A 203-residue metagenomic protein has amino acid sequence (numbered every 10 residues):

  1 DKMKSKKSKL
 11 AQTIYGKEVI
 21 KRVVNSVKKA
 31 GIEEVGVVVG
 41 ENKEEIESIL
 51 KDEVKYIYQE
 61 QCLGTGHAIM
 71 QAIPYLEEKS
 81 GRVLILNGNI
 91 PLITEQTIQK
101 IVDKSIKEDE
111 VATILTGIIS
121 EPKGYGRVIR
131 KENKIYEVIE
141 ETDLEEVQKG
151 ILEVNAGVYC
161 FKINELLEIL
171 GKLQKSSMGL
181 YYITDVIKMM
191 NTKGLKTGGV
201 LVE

Functional and structural regions predicted by a protein language model:
D1-I14, A30, I49: Glycine-rich N-terminal loop/short-helix segment of MobA-like nucleotidyltransferase
T13, L92, C160: Short aromatic/basic micro-patch
K17-G88, L92-D103: Conserved N-terminal catalytic core of the sugar/cofactor nucleotidyltransferase
I32, S80, K107-A112, L195: Short, high-confidence coil segments that cap the C-terminus of an alpha-helix and link into the following beta-strand
I90, R127, V158-Y159: A residue-level structural signature of the nucleotidyltransferase/glycosyltransferase Rossmann-like core
Q96-K123: Conserved donor-nucleotide/metal-binding helix-loop-beta segment in metal-dependent transferases, i.e., the alpha-helix
G117-V147: Rossmann-like NAD(P)H-binding beta-loop-alpha module
Y136-E203: Catalytic-core segments of class I nucleotidyltransferases/pyrophosphorylases that form NMP-activated intermediates
